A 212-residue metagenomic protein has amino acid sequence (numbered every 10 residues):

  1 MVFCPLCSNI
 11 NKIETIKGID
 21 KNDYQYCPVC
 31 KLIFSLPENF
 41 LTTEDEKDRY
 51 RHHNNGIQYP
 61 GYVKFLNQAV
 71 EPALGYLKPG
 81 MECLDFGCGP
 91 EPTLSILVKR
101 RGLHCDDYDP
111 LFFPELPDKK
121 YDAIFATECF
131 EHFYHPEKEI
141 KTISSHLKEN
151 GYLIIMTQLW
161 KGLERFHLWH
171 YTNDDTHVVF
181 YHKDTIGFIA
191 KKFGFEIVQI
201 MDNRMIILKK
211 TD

Functional and structural regions predicted by a protein language model:
M1-A123, T127, I140, N173-D174 (+3 more regions): Conserved N-terminal segment of class I S-adenosyl-L-methionine
E82, N150-Y152: Short glycine-centered segments of the SAM/dcSAM-binding site in methyltransferase folds
E128-H132: Short catalytic micro-motifs in class I SAM-dependent methyltransferases
Y134-K138: Short N-terminal helix/helix-N-cap motif within the alpha/beta-hydrolase-1
I140-E149: A short glycine-rich, Lys/Arg-flanked "PGG" loop and its adjoining helix->strand segment in the class I
T157-V179, D184-T185, I189: Short, glycine-/aromatic-enriched active-site segment of Class I SAM-dependent methyltransferases
I189-F195: A structural motif corresponding to the C-terminal end of an alpha-helix and its immediate exit/capping segment
